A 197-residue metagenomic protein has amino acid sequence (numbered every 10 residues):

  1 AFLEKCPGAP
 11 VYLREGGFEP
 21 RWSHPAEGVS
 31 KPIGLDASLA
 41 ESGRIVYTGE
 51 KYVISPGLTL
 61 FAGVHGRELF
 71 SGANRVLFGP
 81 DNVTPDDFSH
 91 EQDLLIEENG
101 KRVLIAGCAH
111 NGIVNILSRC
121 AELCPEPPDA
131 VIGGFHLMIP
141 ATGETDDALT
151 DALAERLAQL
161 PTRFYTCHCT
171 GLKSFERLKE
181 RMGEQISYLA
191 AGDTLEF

Functional and structural regions predicted by a protein language model:
A1-E50, G63-G72, A158-R163: Active-site HxH/HxHxD metal-binding segment of metal-dependent hydrolases
A1-K5, G72, V76-F78, I113 (+1 more regions): Pre-active-site segment of Zn-dependent metallo-hydrolases
P10, D87-D93, N99-L104, C108-A191: Cap/insert and terminal regions of metallo-dependent hydrolase folds
G17-R21, M138-I139, T194-E196: Short gly/pro/ser/thr-enriched loop/turn and capping motifs at secondary-structure boundaries
P20, I54, R67, K173 (+1 more regions): Flexible, glycine-rich phosphate/dinucleotide-binding loops and adjacent beta-alpha linkers at cofactor/substrate
A26-G28, E50-G100: Active-site-proximal loop/helix segment associated with metal-binding centers of metalloenzymes
S38-R44, S55-P56, M182-E184: A short helix-to-beta-strand connector/capping loop
K51-Y52, A190-T194: Glycine-centered loop/turn motifs
